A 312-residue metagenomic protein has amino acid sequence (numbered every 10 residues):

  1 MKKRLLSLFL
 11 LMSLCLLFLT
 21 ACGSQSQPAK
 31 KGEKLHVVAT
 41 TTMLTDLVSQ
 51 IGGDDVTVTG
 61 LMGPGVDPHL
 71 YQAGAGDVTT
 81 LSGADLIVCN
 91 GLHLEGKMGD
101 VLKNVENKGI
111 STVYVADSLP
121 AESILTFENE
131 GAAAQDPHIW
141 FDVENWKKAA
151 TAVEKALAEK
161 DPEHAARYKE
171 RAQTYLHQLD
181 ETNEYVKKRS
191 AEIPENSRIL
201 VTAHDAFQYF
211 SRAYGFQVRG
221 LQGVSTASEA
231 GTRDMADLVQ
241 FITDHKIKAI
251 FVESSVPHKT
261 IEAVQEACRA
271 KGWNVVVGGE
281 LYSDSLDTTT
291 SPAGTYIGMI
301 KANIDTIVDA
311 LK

Functional and structural regions predicted by a protein language model:
M1-K34: Short, low-complexity disordered leader/linker segments with a strong preference for bacterial N-terminal type II
A21-K312: Extracytoplasmic metal-acquisition and chelation regions
